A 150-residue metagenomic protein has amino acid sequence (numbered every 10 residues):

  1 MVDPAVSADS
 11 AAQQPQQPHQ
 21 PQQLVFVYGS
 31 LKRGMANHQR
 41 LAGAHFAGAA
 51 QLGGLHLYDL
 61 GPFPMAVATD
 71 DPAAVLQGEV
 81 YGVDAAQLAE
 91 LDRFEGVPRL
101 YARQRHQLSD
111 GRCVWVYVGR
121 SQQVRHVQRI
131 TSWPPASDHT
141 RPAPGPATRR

Functional and structural regions predicted by a protein language model:
V2-R150: Glycine-aromatic micro-motifs
